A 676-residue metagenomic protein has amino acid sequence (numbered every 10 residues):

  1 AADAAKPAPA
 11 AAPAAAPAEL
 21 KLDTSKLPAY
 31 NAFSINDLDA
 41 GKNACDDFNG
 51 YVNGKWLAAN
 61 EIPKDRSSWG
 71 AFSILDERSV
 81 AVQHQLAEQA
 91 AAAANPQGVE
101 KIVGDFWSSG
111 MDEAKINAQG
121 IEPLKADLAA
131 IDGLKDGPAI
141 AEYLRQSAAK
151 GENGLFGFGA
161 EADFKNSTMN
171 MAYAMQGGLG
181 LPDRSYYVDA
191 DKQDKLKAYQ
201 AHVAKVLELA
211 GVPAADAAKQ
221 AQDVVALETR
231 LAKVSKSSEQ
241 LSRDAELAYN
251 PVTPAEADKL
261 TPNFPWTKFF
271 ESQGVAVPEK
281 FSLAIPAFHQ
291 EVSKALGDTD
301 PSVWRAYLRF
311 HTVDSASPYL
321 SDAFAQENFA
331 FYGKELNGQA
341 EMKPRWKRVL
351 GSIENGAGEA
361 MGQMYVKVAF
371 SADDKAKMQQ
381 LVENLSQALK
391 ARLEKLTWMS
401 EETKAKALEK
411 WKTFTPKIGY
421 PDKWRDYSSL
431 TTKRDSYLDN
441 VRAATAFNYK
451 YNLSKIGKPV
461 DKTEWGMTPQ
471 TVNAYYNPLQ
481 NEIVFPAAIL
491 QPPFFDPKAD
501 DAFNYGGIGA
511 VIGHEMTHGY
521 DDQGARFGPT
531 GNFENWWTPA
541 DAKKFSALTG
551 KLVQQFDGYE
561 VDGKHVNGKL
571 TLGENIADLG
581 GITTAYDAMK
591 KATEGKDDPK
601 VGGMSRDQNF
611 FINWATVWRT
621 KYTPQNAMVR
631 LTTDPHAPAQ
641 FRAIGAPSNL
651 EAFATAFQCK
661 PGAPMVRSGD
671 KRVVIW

Functional and structural regions predicted by a protein language model:
A1-A11: Signal peptide processing junction and immediate N-terminal pro/mature segment of secreted/exported proteins
K6, A16-P17, L22-T24, V224 (+8 more regions): Intrinsically disordered, low-complexity linker/terminal regions across diverse proteins
A18-N36: Short, Gly/Pro- and small/polar-rich lid/capping loops
T24-L27, N43-K115: Active-site-surrounding "flap" and adjacent substrate/cofactor-binding loops of secreted or lumenal enzymes, prototyped
L38-A58, Y186-L209, L572, L579-T584: Hydrophobic/aromatic-rich, well-ordered segments within soluble, folded domains that form packed cores
A59-P63, G159-E161, D183-S185, S235-S238 (+3 more regions): Short, solvent-exposed loop/turn and secondary-structure capping segments
D65-A87, A215-V234, N504-A510, D607-F611: Short secondary-structure subsegments characteristic of cysteine-rich extracellular domains
A90-N384: Noncatalytic, helix-rich "gating/capping" subdomain that lines the substrate-entry/channel surface of large enzyme
